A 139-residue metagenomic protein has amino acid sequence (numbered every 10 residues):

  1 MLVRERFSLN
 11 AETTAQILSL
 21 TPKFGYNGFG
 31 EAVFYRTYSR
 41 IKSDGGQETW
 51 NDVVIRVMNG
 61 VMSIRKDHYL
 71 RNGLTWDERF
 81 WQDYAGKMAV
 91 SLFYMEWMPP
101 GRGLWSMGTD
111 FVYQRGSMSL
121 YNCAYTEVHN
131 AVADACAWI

Functional and structural regions predicted by a protein language model:
M1-I139: Extended catalytic cores of very large enzyme megasubunits
